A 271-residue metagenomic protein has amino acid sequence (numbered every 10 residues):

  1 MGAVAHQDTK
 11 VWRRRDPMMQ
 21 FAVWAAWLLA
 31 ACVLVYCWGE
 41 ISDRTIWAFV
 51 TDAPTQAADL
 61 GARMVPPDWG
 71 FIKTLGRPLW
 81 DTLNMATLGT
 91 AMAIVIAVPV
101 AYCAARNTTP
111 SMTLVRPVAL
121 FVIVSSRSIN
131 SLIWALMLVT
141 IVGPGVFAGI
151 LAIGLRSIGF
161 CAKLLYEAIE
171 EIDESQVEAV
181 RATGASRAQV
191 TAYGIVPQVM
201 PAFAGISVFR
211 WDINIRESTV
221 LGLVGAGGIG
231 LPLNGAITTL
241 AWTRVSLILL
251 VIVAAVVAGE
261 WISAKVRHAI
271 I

Functional and structural regions predicted by a protein language model:
M1-A91, V98-P99, C103, N107 (+1 more regions): N-terminal, non-cleaved signal-anchor transmembrane helix
G76-N84, A119-S126, N130, D212 (+1 more regions): Alpha-helical membrane-interface segments at transmembrane helix boundaries
T90-V98, Y102, R106, L132 (+5 more regions): Hydrophobic positions within alpha-helical transmembrane segments of bacterial inner-membrane proteins
V100-A135, L164-E167: Cytoplasmic-entry segments and transmembrane alpha-helices of multi-pass inner-membrane transporters
I123-G154: Generic hydrophobic transmembrane alpha-helix motif, especially the helices
T140, I215-I252, I271: Glycine-rich helix-loop "coupling/hinge" segments at transmembrane-helix boundaries in multipass transporters
P144-R210, W261: Membrane-cytosol interface at the C-terminal ends of specific transmembrane alpha-helices in multi-pass membrane
G205, S246-I271: C-terminal transmembrane helix and the adjacent membrane-cytosol boundary/short C-terminal tail of inner/organellar
